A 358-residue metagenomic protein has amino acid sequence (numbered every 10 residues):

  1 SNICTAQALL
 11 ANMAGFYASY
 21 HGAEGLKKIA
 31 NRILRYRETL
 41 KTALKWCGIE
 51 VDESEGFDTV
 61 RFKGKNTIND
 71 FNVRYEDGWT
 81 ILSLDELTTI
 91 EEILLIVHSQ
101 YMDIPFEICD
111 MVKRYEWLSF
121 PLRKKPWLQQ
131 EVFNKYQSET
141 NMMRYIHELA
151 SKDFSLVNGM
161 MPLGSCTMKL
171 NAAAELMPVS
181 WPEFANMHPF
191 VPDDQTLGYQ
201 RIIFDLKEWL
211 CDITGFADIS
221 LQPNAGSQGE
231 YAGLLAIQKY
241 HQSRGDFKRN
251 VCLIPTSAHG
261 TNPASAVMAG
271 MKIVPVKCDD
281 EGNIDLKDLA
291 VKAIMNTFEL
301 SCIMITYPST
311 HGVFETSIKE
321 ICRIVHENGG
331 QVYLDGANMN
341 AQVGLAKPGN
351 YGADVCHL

Functional and structural regions predicted by a protein language model:
S1-C47, D52-S54, V355-L358: Active-site C-terminal subdomain of aminotransferase-like
C4-L10, I81, F154-L176, Q222-G233 (+1 more regions): Conserved phosphate/anionic-ligand binding catalytic regions in large, soluble enzymes, centered on
S19-G25, D52-E55, L122-R123, W181-D194 (+3 more regions): Gly-rich Lys/Arg/Thr-decorated short loops/hinges at beta-loop-alpha junctions or inter-strand turns that position
R32, W46-N69, L84-L87: Conserved PLP-binding catalytic core of the aspartate aminotransferase-like
R37, S138, F184-N224, G229: Conserved N-terminal alpha-helix of the aminotransferase class I/II PLP-enzyme fold
L44, N66-I68, G198, Q228-L358: Conserved PLP-enzyme active-site core in the AAT-like
D52-T59, R74-T80, N224, A266: Short Gly/Ser/Thr- and Asp/Glu-enriched loop/turn motifs at secondary-structure junctions
I90-P162, T167-A174, V179-E183: Flexible inter-domain linker/hinge segments
